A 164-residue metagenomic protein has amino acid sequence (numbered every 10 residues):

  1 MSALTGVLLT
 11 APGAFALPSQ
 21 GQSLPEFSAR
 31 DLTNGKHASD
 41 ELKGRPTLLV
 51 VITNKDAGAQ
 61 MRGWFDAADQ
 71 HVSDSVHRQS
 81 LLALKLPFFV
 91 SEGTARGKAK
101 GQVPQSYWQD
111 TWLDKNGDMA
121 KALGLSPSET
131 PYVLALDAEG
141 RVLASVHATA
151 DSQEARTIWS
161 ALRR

Functional and structural regions predicted by a protein language model:
M1-A3: Bacterial N-terminal signal peptides that target proteins for export
A11-G13: N-terminal signal peptide c-region/cleavage motif recognized by signal peptidases
L17-Q22: Boundary of Sec targeting at the N-terminus
F27-P46: A short beta-strand-turn-helix
D40-M61: Short active-site neighborhood of thiol/selenol oxidoreductases, capturing the structured segment around
A57-Q102: Structural microenvironment flanking redox-active thiols in thiol-disulfide oxidoreductases
Q79-L81, G93-S128: Short, internal strand/loop/helix patches that form the active-site neighborhood or redox-interaction surface
E129-R164: Thiol-/selenol-based redox modules, centered on thioredoxin-like and closely related oxidoreductase domains
